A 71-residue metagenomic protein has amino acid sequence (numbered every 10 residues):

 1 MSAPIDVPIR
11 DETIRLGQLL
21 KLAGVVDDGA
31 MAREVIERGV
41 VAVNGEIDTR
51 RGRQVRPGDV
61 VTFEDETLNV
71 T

Functional and structural regions predicted by a protein language model:
M1-S2, V43: A short, structure-level motif marking secondary-structure boundaries and short turns
S2-I14: A detector for short, charged/polar N-terminal pre-domain segments
P4-D6, V60-T71: A positively charged, amphipathic N-terminal helix/segment that binds anionic biomolecules
I14-P57: A basic, amphipathic helix-loop patch mediating RNA/tRNA/ribosome contacts
